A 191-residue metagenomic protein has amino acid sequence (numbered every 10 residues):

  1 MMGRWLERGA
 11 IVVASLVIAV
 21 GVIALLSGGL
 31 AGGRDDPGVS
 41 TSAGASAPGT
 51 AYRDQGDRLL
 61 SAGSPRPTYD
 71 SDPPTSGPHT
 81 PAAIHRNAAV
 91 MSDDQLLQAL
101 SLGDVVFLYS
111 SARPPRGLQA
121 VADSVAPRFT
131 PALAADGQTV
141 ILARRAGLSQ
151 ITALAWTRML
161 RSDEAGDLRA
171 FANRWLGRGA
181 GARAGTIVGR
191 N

Functional and structural regions predicted by a protein language model:
M1-S15: N-terminal Sec-pathway targeting helices
I11-L26: Hydrophobic membrane-insertion alpha-helices, especially the h-region of bacterial N-terminal signal peptides
V22-A43: C-terminal region of N-terminal signal peptides and the immediate post-cleavage residues of exported proteins
D36-L60, N173-N191: Residue-level signal for protein termini and structural transition zones
G44-L97: N-terminal secretory signal peptides
D72, A99-G103, W156: Surface-exposed loop/turn and secondary-structure junction residues enriched for glycine/proline
A88-A135: Mid-length scaffold segments of soluble, non-membrane domains
R128-N191: Helix-rich interaction surfaces within compact, conserved domain-sized segments that mediate assembly or partner
